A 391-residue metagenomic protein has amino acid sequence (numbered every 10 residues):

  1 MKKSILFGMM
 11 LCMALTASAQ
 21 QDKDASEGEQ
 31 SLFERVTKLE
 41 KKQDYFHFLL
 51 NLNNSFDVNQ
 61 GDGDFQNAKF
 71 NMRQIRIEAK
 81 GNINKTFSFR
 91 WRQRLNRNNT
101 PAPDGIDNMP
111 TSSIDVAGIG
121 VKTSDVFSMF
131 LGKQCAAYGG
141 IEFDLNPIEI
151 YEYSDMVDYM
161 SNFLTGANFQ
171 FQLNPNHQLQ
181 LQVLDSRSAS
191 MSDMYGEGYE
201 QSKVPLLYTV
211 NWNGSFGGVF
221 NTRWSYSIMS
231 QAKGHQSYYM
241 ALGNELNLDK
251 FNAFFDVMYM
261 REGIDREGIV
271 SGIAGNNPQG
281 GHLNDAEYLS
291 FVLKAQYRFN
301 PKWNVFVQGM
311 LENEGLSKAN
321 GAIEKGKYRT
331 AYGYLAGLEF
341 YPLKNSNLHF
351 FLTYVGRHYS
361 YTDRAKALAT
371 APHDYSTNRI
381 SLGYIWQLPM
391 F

Functional and structural regions predicted by a protein language model:
M1-S4: Positively charged n-region of N-terminal signal peptides that target proteins for export
F7, L11, S18-N53: N-terminal periplasmic/intermembrane-space "pro-region" immediately following the signal or transit peptide
D22-A25, N53-Q66, G105-D107, F220-F391: Outer-membrane beta-barrel pore domains
G28, F33-R35, N176-Q180, G218-R223 (+1 more regions): Short, structured loop/turn "capping" segments at alpha-beta junctions
E34-K38, R76-E78, A117-G120, N168-Q170 (+5 more regions): Outer-membrane beta-barrel architecture
V36-V58, F65-A189, G214-F216: Outer membrane beta-barrel
R73, S113, D125, F163 (+5 more regions): Exposed loop/turn and edge beta-strand positions of beta-sandwich/beta-sheet ligand-binding modules
Q182-Y239: Loop-centered beta-sheet repeat module
